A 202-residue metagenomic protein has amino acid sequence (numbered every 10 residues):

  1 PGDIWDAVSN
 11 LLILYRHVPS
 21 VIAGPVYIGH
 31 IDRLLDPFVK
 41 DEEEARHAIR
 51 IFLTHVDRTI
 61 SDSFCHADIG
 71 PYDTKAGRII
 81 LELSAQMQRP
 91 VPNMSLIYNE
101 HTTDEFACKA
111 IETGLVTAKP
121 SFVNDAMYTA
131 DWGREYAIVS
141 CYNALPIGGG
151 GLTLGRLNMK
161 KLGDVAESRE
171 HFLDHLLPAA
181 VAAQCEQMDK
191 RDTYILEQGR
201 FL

Functional and structural regions predicted by a protein language model:
P1-L202: Conserved catalytic cores of very large enzyme subunits
